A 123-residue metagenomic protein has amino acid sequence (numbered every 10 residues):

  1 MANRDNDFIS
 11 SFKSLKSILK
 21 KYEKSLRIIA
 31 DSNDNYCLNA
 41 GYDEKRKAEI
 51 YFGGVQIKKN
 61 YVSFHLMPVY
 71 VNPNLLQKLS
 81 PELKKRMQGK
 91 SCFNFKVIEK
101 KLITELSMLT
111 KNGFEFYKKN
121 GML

Functional and structural regions predicted by a protein language model:
M1-L123: Charge-dense, helix-prone N-terminal extensions
